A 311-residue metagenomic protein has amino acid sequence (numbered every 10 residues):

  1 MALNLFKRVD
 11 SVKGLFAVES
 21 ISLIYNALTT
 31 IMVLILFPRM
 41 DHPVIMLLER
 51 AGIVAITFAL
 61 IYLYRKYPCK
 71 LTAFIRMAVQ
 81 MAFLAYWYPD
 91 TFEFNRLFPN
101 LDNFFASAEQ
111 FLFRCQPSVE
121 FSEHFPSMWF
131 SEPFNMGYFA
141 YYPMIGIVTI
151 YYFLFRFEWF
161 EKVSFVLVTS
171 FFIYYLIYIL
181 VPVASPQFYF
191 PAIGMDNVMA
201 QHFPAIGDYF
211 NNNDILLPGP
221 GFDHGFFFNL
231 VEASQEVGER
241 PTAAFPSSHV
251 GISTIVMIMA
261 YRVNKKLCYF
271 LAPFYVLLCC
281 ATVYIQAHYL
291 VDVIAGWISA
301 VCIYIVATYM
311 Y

Functional and structural regions predicted by a protein language model:
A2-G52, L71-I145: N-terminal transmembrane-helix/juxtamembrane module of multi-pass inner/ER membrane proteins
S11, R39-V44, L63-I75, Y152-V163 (+1 more regions): Membrane-interface helix-boundary motifs at transmembrane edges
Y25-L34, F83-Y88, F171-I179, Y275-Y284: Aromatic-anchored segments of alpha-helical transmembrane domains
F74-A78, I147-V181, Q187-Q201: Interfacial segments of alpha-helical transmembrane regions
F130-M144, R240-M259, L290, I294: Membrane-interface loop-to-helix entry segments
I147-Y152, V250-C268, I298-A307: Membrane-interfacial alpha-helical segments at the cytosolic side of multi-pass membrane proteins
L180-R262: Membrane-interfacial catalytic/cofactor-binding modules of polytopic membrane enzymes
S185-P191, A244, L277-I303: Interfacial helix-loop-helix junctions of multi-pass membrane proteins
